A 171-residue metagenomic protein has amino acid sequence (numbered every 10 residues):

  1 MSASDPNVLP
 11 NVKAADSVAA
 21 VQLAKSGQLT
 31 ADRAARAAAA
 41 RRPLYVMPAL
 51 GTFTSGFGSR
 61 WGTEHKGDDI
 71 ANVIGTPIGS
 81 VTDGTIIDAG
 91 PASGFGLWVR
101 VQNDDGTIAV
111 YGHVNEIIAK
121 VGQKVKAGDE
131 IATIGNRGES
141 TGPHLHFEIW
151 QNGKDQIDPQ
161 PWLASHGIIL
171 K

Functional and structural regions predicted by a protein language model:
M1-L44: Non-catalytic extracellular/periplasmic "stalk" and linker regions immediately N-terminal to catalytic or recognition
Y45-K171: Catalytic cores of peptidoglycan-degrading enzymes
